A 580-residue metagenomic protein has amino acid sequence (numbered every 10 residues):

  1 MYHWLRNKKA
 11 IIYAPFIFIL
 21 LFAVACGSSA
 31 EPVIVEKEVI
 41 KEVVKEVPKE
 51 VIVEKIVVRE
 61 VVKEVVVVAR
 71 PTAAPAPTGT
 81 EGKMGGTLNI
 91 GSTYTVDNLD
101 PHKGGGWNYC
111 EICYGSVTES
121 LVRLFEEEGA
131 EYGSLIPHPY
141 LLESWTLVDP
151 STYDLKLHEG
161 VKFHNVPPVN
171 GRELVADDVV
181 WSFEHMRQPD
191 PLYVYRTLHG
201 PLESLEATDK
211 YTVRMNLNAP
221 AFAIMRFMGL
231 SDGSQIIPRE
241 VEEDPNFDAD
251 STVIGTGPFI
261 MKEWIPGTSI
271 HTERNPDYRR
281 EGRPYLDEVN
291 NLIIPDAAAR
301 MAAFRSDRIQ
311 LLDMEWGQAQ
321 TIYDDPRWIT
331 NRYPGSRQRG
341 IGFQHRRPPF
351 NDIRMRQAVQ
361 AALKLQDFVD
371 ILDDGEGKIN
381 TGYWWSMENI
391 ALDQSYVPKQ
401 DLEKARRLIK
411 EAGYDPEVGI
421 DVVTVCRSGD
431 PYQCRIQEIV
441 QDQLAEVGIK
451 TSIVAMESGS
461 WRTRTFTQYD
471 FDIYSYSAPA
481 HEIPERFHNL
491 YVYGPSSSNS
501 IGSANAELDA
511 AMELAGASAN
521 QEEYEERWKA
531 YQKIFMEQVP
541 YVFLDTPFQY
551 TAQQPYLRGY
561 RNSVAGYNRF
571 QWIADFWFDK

Functional and structural regions predicted by a protein language model:
N89-D149, E184, T252-T256: N-terminal lobe/hinge region of extracytoplasmic solute-binding protein
T93-G115, L141, P167-R172, A223-S234 (+5 more regions): A structural "hinge/loop" feature
Y109, E143-P191, R214, A303 (+1 more regions): Aromatic- and charge-enriched surface segment that lines or borders ligand/interaction sites
I112-C113, I265, S269-I270, R274 (+5 more regions): Detector for C-terminal structural segments
R123-Y132, I136, P220-A221, G229-P284 (+5 more regions): Gly/Pro-rich hinge or "lid" segments in bacterial periplasmic/extracellular proteins
T146, K156-E159, L192-V241, E263: Surface-exposed binding/hinge segments that line and control ligand-binding clefts or catalytic entry sites
F247, P276-I322, Q441, K450-S452: Ligand-site clamp/hinge motif
F259, F350, K378-A412, S428-R435: Structural transition elements
